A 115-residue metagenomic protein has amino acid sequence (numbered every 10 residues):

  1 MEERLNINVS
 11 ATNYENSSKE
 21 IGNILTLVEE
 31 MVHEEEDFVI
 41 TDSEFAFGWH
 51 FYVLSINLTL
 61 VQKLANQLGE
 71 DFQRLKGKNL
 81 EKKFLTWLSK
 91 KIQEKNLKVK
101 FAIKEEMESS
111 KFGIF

Functional and structural regions predicted by a protein language model:
M1-L25: Short, extreme N-terminal segment that most often corresponds to the first beta-strand
E2-N6, F47-F51, E94: A general secondary-structure signal for short beta-strands and their flanking turns/coil in non-transmembrane regions
S10-T12, S55-V61, F115: Secondary-structure transition/turn motif
S18-D42: Short, flexible N-terminal segments of the mature chain
G22-L27, K63-T86: Extended Gly/Ser/Thr-rich low-complexity repeat segments, especially those forming or decorating extracellular
H33-L75: Short, intrinsically disordered low-complexity segments
L80, L88-L97: Ser/Thr/Pro-rich, low-complexity mucin-like regions that serve as glycosylated stalks/linkers or repetitive adhesive
E105-F115: Short acidic DE-rich linear segments
